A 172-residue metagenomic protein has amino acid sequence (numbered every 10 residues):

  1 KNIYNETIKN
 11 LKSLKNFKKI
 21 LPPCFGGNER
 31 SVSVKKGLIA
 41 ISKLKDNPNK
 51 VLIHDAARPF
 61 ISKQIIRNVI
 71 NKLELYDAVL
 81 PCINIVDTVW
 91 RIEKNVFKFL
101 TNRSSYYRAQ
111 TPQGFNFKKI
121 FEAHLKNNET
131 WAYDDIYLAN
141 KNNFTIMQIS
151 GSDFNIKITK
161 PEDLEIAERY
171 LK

Functional and structural regions predicted by a protein language model:
K1-P48: Conserved N-terminal catalytic core of the sugar/cofactor nucleotidyltransferase
I3, E29, A56-P59, V86: Short glycine-rich anion-binding loops that position phosphate/pyrophosphate groups of nucleotides and phosphorylated
P23-C24, A109, I149, I158: Hydrophobic residues at beta-strand termini and immediately following loops that shape nucleotide-binding pockets
C24-V32, K36, Q110, T130-D134 (+1 more regions): Residues at secondary-structure transition points
G37, D55, N84, N116 (+1 more regions): Residue-level signal for inorganic ion chemistry
K45-R58: Short beta-strand-to-loop acidic/aromatic patch adjacent to the donor-nucleotide binding site
F60-S150: Conserved core of the sugar-phosphate nucleotidyltransferase
N155-K172: Hydrophobic helical membrane-anchoring modules
